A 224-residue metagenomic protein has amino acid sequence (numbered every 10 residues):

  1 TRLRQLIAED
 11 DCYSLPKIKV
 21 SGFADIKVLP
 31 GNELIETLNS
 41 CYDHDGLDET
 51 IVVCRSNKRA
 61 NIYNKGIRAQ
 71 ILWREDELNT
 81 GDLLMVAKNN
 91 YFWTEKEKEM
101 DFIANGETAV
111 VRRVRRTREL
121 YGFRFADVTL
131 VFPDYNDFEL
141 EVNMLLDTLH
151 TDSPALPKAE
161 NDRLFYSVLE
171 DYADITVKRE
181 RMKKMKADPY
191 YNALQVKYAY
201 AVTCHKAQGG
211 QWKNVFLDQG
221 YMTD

Functional and structural regions predicted by a protein language model:
T1-R112, R116-L156, E160: Conserved helicase motor core of P-loop NTPases
E119-D224: C-terminal accessory regions
